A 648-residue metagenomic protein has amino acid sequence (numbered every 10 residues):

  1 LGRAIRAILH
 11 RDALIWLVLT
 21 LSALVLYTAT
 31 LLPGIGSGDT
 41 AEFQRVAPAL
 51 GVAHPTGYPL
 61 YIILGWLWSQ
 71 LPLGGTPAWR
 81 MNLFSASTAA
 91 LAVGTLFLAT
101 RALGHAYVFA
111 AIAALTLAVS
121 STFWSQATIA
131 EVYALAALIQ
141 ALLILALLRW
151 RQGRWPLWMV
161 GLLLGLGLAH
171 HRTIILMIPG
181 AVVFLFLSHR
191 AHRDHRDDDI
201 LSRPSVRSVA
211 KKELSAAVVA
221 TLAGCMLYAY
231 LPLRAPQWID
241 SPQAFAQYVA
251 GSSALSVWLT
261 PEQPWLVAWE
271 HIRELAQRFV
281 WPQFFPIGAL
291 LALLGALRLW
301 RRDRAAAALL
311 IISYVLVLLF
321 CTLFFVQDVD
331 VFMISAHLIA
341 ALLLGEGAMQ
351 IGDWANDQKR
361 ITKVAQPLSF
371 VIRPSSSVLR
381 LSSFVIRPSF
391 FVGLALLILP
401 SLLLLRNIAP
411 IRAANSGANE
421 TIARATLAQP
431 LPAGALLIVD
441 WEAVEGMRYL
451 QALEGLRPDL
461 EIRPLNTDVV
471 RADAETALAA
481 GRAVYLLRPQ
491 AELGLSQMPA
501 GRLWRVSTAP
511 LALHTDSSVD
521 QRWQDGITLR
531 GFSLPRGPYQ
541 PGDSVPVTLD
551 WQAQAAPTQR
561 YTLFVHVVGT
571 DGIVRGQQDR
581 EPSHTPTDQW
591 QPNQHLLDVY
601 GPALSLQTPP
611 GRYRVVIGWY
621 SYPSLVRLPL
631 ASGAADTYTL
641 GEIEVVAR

Functional and structural regions predicted by a protein language model:
I15-W16, L96-V119, L138, M159 (+4 more regions): Transmembrane-helix signature of polytopic, membrane-embedded enzymes that assemble or transfer cell-envelope glycans
V46-A49, A113-L115, A141, L157-H170 (+1 more regions): Membrane-interface alpha helices of multi-pass inner-membrane proteins
L83-G104, L142-A146, L294, L342-E346: Transmembrane-helix motifs of polytopic, lipid-linked glycan transferases
R101-G104, L143-L157, F186-L187: Membrane-interface transmembrane helices that cradle and orient dolichyl/undecaprenyl
Y133, F184-S188, K211-R302: Transmembrane-lumen/periplasm boundary regions of multi-pass, lipid-linked membrane glycan transferases
Q152, L176-L222, P400: Perimembrane helix-loop-helix junctions
G347, V392-S416: Transmembrane alpha-helical segments
Q366, R387, R424-R448, L453-R648: C-terminal luminal/periplasmic domains and tails of membrane-associated envelope-modifying transferases
